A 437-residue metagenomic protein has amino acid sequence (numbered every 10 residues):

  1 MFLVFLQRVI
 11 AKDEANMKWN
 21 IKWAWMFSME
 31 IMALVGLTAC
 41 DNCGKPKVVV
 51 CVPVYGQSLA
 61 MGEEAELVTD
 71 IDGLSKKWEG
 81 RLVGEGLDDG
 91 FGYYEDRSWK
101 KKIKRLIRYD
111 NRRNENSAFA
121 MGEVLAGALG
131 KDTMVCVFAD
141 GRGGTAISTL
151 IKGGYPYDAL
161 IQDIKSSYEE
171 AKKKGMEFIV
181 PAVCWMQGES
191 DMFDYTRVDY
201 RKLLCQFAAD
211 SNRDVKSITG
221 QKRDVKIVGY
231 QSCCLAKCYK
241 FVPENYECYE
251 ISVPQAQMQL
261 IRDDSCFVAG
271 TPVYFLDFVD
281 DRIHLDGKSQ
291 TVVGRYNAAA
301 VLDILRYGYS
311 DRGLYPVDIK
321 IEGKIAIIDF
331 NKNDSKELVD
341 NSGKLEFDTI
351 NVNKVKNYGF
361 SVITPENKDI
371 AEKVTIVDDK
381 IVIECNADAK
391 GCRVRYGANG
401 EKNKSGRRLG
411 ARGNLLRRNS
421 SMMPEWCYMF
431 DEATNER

Functional and structural regions predicted by a protein language model:
F2-N16: Short, Lys/Arg-enriched N-terminal segments with co-localized hydrophobic residues within the first ~10-30 amino acids
V4, W25, N42-K45, M429: Residue-level detector of bioactive/disordered segments in secreted/extracellular proteins and virion assembly
F5-R8, I31, N114, G130: Intrinsically disordered, low-complexity serine/threonine-rich segments
M17-F27: Bacterial N-terminal signal peptides that target proteins for export
M26-V35: Bacterial N-terminal signal peptides
T38-A39: C-terminal motif of bacterial Sec signal peptides marking the signal peptidase cleavage site
G44-R437: Cell-envelope and extracellular/periplasmic
